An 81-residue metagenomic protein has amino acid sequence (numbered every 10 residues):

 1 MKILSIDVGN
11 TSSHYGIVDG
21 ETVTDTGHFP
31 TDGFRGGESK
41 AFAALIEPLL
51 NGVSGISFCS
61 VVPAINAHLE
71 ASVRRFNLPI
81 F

Functional and structural regions predicted by a protein language model:
K2-P48: Short glycine-rich, Thr/Ser-proximal phosphate-binding strand/loop in the N-terminal lobe of ATP-dependent enzymes
E47-F81: Short beta-strand-loop/turn "lid" adjacent to the catalytic site in phosphate-handling enzymes
